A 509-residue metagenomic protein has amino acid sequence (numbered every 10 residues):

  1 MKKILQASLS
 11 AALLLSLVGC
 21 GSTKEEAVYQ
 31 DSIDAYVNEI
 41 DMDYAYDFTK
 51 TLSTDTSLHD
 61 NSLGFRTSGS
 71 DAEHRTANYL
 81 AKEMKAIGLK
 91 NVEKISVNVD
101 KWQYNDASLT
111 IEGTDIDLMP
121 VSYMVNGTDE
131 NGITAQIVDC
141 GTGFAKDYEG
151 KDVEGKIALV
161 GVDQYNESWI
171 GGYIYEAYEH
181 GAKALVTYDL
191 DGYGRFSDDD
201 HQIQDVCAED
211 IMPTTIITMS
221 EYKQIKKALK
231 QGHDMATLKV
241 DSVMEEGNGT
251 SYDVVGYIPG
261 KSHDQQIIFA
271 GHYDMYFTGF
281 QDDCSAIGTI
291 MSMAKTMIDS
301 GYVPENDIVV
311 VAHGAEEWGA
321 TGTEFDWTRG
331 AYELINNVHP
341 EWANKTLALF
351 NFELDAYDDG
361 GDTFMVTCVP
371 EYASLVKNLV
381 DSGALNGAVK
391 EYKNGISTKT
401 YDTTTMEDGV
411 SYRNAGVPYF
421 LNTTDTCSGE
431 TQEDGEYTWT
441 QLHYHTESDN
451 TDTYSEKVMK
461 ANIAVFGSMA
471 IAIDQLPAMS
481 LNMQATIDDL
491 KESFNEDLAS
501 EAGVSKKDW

Functional and structural regions predicted by a protein language model:
S16-G19: C-terminal motif of bacterial Sec signal peptides marking the signal peptidase cleavage site
S22-D71, L354: N-terminal capping segment at the start of a domain
S32-I33, D115-G150, Q204-Q281, S292-Y302: Soluble metallo-hydrolase cores and metallopeptidase-like ectodomains found primarily in the secretory/periplasmic
K50, T54-I157, Q164: Noncatalytic luminal/extracellular "stalk/propeptide" segments of secretory-pathway proteins
S68, M119-P213, T398: Extracellular/luminal Protease-associated
K85, A177, V254, I267-T321 (+1 more regions): Alpha-helical metal-binding/catalytic segments enriched in His/Glu/Asp
D264, H313-D434, W439, D508: Metal-dependent peptidase/peptidase-like ectodomains
G429-K491: His/Asp/Glu-rich mid-to-C-terminal helical/loop segments that flank catalytic regions of hydrolases
